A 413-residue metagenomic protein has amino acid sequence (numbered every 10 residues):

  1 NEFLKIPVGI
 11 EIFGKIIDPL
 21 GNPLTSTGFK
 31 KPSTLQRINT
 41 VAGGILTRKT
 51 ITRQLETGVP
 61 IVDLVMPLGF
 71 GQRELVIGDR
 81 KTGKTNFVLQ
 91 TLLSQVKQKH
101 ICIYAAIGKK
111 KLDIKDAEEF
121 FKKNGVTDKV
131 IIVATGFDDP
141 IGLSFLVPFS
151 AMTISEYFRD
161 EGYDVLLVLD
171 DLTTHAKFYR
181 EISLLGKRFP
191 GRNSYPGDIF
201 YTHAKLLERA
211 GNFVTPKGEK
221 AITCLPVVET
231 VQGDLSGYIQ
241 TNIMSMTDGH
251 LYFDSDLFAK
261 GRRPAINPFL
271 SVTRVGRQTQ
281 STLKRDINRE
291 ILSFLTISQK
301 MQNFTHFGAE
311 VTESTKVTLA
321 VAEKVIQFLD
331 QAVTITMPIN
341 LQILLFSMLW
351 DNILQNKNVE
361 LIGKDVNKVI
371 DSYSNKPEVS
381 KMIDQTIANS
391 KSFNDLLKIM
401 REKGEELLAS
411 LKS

Functional and structural regions predicted by a protein language model:
F3-V8, N22-F29, L46-T52, D160-Y163 (+2 more regions): Active-site phosphate-binding and catalytic loops of NTP-dependent enzymes
L4, E11, L24-Q72, N86-T91 (+1 more regions): P-loop NTPase nucleotide-binding/switch module
P7-V8, I12, I17: Acidic/glycine-rich phosphate/pyrophosphate-binding loops and surrounding catalytic core that coordinate Mg2+
I16, L68, V76, G108 (+5 more regions): Residue-level signature of catalytic and energy-coupling elements of molecular machines, predominantly ATP/GTP-dependent
K49-L55, I77-R80, C102-I107, V130-V147 (+2 more regions): Flexible beta-alpha connector loops of hexameric P-loop NTPases
G71-L75, R80-G83: A conserved hydrophobic secondary-structure block that centers on an alpha-helix together with its immediately flanking
G83-N86, T91, V96-I101, I107 (+2 more regions): Conserved P-loop NTPase nucleotide-binding/switch module
T174, G191-S413: Conserved catalytic/coupling modules of large nucleotide/cofactor-utilizing molecular machines
